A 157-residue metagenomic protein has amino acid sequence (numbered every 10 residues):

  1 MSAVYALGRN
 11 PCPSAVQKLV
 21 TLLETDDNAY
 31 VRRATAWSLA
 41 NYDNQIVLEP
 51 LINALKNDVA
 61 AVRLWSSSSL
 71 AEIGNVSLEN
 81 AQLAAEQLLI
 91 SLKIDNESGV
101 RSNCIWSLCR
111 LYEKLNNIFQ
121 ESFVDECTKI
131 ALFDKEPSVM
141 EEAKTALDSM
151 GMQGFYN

Functional and structural regions predicted by a protein language model:
M1-C12, T21, Y30-N44, N53 (+3 more regions): Structural detector for internal amphipathic alpha-helices that build alpha-solenoid repeat scaffolds
C12-E24, N44-K56, N75-L92, K114-A131 (+1 more regions): Amphipathic alpha-helical scaffolding segments comprising HEAT/armadillo-like alpha-solenoid repeats
D27-N28, D58-V59, N96-E97, K135-E136: Short inter-helical turns and helix N-cap capping residues of alpha-solenoid HEAT/ARM repeat scaffolds
V62-W65, E126-K135: Short, highly charged low-complexity linear segments
